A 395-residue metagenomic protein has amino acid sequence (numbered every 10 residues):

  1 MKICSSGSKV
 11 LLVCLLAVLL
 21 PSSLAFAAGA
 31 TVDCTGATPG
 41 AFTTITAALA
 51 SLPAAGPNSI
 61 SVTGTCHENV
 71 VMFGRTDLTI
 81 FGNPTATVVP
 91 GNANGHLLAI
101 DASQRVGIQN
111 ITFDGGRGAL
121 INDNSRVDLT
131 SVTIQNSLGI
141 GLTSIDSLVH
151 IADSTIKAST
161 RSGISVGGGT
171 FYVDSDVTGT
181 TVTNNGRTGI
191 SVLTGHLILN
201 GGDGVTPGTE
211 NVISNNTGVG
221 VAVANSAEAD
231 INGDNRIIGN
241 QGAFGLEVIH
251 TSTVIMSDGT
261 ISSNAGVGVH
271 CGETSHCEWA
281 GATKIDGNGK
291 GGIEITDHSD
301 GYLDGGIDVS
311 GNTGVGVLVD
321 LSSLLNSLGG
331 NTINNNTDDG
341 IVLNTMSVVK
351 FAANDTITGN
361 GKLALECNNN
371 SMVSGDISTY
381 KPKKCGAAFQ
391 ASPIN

Functional and structural regions predicted by a protein language model:
K2-L12: Bacterial N-terminal signal peptides that target proteins for export
L12-S23: Bacterial N-terminal signal peptides
S22-S51, T63, P84: Right-handed parallel beta-helix/beta-solenoid
D33-T35, T65-H67, G272, H276-E278 (+2 more regions): Sequence contexts marking disulfide-bonded cysteines in secreted/extracellular proteins
A54, H67-T79, T87-V127, L138-D146 (+7 more regions): Extracellular beta-strand-rich solenoid/capping regions of secreted or surface-exposed proteins that bind or remodel
I60-V62, L78-G82, L98, V106-Q109 (+12 more regions): Well-ordered beta-strand segments characteristic of repetitive beta-sheet solenoids
T85-A93, Q109-G115, L120, S131-L138 (+16 more regions): Beta-strand-rich solenoid/repeat architectures in extracellular/passenger domains of polysaccharide-targeting enzymes
